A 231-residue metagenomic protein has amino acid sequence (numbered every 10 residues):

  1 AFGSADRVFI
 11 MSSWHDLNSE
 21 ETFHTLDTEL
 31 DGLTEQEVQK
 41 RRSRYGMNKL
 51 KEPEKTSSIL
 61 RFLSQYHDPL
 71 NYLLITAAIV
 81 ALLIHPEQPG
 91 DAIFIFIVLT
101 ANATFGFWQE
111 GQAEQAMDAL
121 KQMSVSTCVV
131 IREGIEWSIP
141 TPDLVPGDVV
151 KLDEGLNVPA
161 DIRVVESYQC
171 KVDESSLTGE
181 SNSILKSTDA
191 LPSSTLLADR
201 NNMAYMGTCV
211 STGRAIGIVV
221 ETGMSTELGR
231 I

Functional and structural regions predicted by a protein language model:
F2-I231: Conserved cytosolic headpiece of P-type ATPases
